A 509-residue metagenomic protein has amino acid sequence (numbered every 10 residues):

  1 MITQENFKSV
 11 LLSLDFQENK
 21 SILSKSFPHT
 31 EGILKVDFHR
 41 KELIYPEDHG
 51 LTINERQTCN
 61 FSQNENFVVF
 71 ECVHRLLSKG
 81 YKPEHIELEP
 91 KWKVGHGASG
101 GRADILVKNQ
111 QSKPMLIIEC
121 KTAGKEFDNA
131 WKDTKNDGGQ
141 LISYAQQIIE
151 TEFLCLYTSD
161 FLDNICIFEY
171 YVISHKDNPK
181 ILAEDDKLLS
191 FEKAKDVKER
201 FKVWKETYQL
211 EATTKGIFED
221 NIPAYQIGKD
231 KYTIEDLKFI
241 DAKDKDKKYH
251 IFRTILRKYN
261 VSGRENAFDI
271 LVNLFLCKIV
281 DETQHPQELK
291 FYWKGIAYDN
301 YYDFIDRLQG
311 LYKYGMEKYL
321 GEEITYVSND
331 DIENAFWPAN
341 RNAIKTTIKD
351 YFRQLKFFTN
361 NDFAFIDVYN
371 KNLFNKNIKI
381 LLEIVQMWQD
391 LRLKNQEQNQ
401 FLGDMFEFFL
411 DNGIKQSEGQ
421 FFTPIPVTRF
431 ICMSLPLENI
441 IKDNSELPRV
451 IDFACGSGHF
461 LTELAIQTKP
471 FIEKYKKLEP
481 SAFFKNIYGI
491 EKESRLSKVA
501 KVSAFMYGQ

Functional and structural regions predicted by a protein language model:
M1-Q63: Interdomain/boundary linker segments immediately adjacent to catalytic/signaling cores
Q17-K35, T58-F61, E84-S112: Active-site metal-binding core of divalent-cation-utilizing nuclease and nuclease-like domains
C72, A103-N109, P114-F127, Y144: Conserved catalytic cores of phosphodiester-cleaving nucleases, focusing on short active-site segments
E84, G97-G100, P114-I117, K125-G138: Active-site-adjacent loop/helix micro-motif of nuclease/hydrolase catalytic cores
D128-E184: Nucleic-acid nuclease catalytic cores
E206-W293: Non-catalytic accessory regions of SAM-dependent methyltransferases
L276, T283-D411: Long recognition/docking surfaces used for binding and targeting
T423-Q509: Conserved S-adenosyl-L-methionine
